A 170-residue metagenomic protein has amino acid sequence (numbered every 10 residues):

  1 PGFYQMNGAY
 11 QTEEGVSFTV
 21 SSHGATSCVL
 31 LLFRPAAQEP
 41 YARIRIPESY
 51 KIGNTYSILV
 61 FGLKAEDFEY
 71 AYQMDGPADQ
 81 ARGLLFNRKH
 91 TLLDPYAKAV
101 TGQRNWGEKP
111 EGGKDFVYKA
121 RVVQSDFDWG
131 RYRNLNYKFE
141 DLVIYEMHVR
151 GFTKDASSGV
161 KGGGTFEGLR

Functional and structural regions predicted by a protein language model:
P1-E13, K51-E146, K154-V160, G164: The feature marks proteins involved in alpha-glucan
E14-F18: Structural beta-strand segments of beta-rich domains
S21-S27: Short proline/glycine-enriched turn/loop motifs at strand-loop junctions of beta-rich domains
V29-L31, A71: Beta-strand signatures of extracellular beta-sandwich domains
F33-E39: Change "in extracellular beta-sheet-rich domains … of secreted and cell-surface proteins" to "in beta-sheet-rich domains
Y41-Y50: Solvent-exposed serine/threonine-rich low-complexity stretches and specific carbohydrate-binding patches
E167-R170: Short, intrinsically disordered, charge-balanced linker/junction segments flanking boundaries in proteins
